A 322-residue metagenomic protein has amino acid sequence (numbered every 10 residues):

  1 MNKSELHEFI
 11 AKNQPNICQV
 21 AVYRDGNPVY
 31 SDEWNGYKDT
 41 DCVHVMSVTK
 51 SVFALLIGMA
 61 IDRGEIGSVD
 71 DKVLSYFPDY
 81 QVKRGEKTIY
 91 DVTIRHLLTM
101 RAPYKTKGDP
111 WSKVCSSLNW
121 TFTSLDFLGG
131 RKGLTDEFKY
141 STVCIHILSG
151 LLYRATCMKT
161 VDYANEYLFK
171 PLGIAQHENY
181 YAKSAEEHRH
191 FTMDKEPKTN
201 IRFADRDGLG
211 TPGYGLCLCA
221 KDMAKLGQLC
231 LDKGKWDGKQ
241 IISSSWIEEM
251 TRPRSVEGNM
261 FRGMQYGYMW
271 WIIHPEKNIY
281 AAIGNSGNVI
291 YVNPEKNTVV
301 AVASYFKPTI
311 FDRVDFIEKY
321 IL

Functional and structural regions predicted by a protein language model:
S4-E8, K38-V45, T49, G58-Y140: Active-site-proximal loop and beta-strand segments within enzyme catalytic domains
H7-K38, V69, I290-Y291, N297-A301: A short, well-structured edge-of-sheet supersecondary motif
Q14, I279-L322: Structured C-terminal helix/loop/strand segments within mature extracytoplasmic catalytic/sensor domains
G26, M46-E65, L97, F138-F169 (+2 more regions): Alpha-helical scaffold elements that line and support the substrate/ligand-binding pocket of soluble hydrolases
D32, F122-G130, P197-D207: The feature captures the short pre-catalytic strand/loop hairpin that immediately precedes and shapes the active-site
D39, G108-A185, L209, Y214-C217: Catalytic-site signature segments of enzymes, centered on catalytic residues
R63-A102, A155-G213: Active-site helix/loop module of the DD-peptidase/beta-lactamase fold, centered on the serine-lysine SxxK catalytic
H190-G210, T251-V299: Active-site Gly/Thr loop motif
